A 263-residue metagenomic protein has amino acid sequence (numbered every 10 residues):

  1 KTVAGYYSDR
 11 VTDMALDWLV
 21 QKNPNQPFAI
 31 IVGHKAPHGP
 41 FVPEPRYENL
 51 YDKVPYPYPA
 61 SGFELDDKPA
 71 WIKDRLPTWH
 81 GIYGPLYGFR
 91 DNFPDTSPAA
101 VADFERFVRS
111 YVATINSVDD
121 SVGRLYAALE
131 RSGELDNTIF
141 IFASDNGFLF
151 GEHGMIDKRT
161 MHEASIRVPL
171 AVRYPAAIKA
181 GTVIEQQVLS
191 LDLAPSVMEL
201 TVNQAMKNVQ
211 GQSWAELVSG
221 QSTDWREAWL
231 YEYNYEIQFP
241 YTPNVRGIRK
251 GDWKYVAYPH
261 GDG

Functional and structural regions predicted by a protein language model:
T2, Y6, L19-Q26, I31-V188 (+2 more regions): Active-site-proximal cap/lid insertion segments
A15, P169-A171, R249, K254: Short, cationic motifs built from Arg/Lys/His that form the positively charged side of catalytic pockets
N146-E152, L191-A194, M198-G263: C-terminal cap/loop subdomain of S1 sulfatases and analogous C-terminal strand-loop tails that border
